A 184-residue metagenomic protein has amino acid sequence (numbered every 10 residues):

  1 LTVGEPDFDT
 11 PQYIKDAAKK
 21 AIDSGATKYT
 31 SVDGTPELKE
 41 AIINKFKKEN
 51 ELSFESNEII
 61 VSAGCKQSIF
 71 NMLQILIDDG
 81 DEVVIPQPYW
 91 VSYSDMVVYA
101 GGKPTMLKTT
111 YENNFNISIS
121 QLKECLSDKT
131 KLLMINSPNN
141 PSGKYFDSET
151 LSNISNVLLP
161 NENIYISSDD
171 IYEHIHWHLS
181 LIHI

Functional and structural regions predicted by a protein language model:
T2-G64, N71: N-terminal small-domain helix-loop-helix segment of the aminotransferase-like
D9, I69, Y93, S142-G143 (+1 more regions): Glycine/Thr-rich phosphate-binding loops of Rossmann-like dinucleotide-binding domains
S53-I59, D79-E82, K129: Short acidic capping loops at alpha-helix termini that bridge into adjacent secondary structure
I75-V97: Conserved PLP-anchoring active-site segment centered on the Schiff-base-forming lysine
Y99-T105: A short helix-loop-beta submotif of the ANL/AMP-binding
T105, T109-H178: Active-site phosphate-binding strand-loop segment of PLP-dependent enzymes
I182-I184: Conserved small/polar residues in nucleotide/adenosyl-binding loops
